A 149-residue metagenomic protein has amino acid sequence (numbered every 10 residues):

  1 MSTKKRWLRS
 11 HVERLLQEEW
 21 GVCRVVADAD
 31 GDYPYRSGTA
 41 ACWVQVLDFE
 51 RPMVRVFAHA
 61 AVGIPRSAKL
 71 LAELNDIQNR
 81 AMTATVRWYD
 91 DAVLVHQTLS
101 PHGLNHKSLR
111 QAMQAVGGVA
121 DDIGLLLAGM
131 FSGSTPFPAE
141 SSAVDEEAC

Functional and structural regions predicted by a protein language model:
M1-A41, T85-W88, P138, C149: Charge-rich, low-complexity N-terminal segments
S2, R6, I64, A68 (+1 more regions): Ordered, soluble secondary-structure elements with a strong preference for glycine-centered loop motifs and nearby
R9-C23, E50-A68: Charged, low-complexity, helix/coiled-coil-prone segments
P34, R87-L99, P136-S142: A short beta-strand-loop-alpha-helix capping motif that often carries His-Thr
Y35-G38, C42-A58: Short, well-structured hydrophobic secondary-structure segments
M53-T98: Short, internal acidic amphipathic alpha-helical interface segments that mediate docking to partner proteins
E73-M82, P101-F131: Ampiphathic alpha-helical segments that act as solvent-exposed interaction surfaces
L127-C149: Short, highly charged C-terminal tails/helix-capping segments
